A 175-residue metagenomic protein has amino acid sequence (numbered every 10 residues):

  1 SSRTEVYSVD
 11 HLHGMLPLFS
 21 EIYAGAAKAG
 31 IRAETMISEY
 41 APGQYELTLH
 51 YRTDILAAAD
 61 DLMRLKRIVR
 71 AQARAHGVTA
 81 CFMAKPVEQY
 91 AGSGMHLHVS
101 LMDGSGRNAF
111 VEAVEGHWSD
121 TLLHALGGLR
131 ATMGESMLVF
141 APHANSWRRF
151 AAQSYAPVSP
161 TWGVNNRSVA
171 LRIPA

Functional and structural regions predicted by a protein language model:
S1-A175: Glycine-rich, acidic/polar active-site loops that bind/position phosphate-bearing ligands
